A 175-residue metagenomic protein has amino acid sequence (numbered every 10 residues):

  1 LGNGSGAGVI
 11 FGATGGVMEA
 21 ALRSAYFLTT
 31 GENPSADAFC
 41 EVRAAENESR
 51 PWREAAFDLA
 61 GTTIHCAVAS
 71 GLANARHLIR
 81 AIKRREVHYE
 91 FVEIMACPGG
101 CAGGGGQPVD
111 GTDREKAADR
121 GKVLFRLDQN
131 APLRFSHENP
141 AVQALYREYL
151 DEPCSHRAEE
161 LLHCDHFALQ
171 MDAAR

Functional and structural regions predicted by a protein language model:
L1-R175: Iron-sulfur (Fe-S) cluster-binding modules
